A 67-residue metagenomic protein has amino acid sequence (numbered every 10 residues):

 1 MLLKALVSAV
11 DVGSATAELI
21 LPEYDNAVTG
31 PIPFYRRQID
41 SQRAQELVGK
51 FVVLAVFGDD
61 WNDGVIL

Functional and structural regions predicted by a protein language model:
M1-L67: Exposed beta-strand/loop interface patches that mediate assembly or binding
